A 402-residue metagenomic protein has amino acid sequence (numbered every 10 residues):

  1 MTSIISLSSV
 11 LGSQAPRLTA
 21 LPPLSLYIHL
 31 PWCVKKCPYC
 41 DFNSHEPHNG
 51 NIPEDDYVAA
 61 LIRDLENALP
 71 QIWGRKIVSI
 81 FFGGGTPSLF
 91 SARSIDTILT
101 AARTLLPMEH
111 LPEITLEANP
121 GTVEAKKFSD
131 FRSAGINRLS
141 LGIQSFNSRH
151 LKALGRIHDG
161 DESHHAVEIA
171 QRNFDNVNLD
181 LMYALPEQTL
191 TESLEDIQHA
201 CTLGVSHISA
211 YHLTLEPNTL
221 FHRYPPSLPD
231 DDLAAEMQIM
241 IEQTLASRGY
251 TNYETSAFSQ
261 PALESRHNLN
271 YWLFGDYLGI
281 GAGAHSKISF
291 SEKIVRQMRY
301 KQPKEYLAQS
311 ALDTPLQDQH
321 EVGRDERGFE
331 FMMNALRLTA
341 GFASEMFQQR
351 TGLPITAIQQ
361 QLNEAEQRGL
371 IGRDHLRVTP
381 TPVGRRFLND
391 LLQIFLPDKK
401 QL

Functional and structural regions predicted by a protein language model:
M1-L7: N-proximal helix/coil linker or "cap" segments that precede and/or mark the start of modular domains
S9, S13-P16, L21-S25, N43-Q71 (+1 more regions): C-terminal scaffold of the Radical SAM
H29-S44: Local cysteine-cluster metal-coordination motifs and their immediate loop/turn environment, predominantly Fe-S cluster
L30, I280-A282, P382: Pocket-edge structural micro-motifs
G352-E364: Short amphipathic alpha-helical interaction segments
Q367-L376: A short, conserved structural fragment
R377-T381: Minor-groove-contacting beta-hairpin "wing" of winged helix-turn-helix DNA-binding domains
V383-L402: Short, amphipathic alpha-helical interaction segments positioned at domain boundaries
